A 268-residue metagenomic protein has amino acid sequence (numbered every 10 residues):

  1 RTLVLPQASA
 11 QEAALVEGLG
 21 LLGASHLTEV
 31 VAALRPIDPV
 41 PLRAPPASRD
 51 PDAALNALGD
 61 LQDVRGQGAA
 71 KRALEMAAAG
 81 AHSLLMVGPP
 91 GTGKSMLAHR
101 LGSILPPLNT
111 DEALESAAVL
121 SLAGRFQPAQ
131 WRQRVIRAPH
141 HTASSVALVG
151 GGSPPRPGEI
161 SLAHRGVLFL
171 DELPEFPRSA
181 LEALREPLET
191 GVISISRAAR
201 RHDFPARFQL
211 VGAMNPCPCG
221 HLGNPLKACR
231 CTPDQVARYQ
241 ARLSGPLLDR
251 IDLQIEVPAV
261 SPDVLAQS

Functional and structural regions predicted by a protein language model:
R1-L85, P89-T92, S196: Peripheral, non-AAA+ core regions of ATP-driven protein-machinery
P39-M76, G80, T110-I160: P-loop NTPase nucleotide-binding/switch module
L84, L168, V211: Conserved beta-strand position immediately N-terminal to the Walker
L85-P128, T190: Walker A/P-loop
I136-P139, R156, S161-R165, I195-P216 (+2 more regions): AAA+/SF3 P-loop NTPase mechanochemical coupling elements
R156-E189, H221-N224, S244-R250, V260-Q267: Conserved AAA+/SF3 P-loop NTPase catalytic/coupling segment centered on the Walker-B
D171-L173, A198-A199, G212-C217, Q235 (+1 more regions): A short beta-strand-to-loop transition that corresponds to the Sensor-1 phosphate-sensing loop of AAA+ P-loop ATPases
E182-F204, G223-R242: Substrate-gripping "pore-loop 1 plus following alpha2 helix"
